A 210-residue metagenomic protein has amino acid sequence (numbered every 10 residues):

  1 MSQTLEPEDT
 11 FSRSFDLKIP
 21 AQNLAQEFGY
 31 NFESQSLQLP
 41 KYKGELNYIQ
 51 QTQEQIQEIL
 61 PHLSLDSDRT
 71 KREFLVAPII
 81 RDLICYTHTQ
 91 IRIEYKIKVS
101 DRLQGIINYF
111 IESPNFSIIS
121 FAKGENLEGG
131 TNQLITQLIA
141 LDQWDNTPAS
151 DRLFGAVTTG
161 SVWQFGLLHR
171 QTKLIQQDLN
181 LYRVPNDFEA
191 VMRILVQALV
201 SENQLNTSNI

Functional and structural regions predicted by a protein language model:
S2, F11-F154, Q164-I210: A short, conserved, highly charged catalytic patch centered on acidic carboxylates
G155, T159: Phosphate/pyrophosphate-binding active-site loops
